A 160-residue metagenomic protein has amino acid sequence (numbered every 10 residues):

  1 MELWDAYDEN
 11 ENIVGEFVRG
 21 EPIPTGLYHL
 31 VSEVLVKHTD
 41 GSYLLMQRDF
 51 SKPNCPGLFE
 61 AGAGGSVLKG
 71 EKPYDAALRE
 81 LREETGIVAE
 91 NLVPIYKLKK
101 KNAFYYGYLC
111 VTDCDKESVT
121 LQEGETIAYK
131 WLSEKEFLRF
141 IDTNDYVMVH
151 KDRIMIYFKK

Functional and structural regions predicted by a protein language model:
M1-E33, T39: Acidic, metal-coordinating catalytic segment for phosphate/diphosphate chemistry, firing primarily on the Nudix
N10, H38-G41, D49, V111-K116 (+1 more regions): Short loop segments at secondary-structure junctions
G20, G57, K100-K160: Nudix hydrolase/Nudix homology domain
T25-L27, N54-L58, K130: A short, polar/proline- and glycine-enriched secondary-structure boundary/capping micro-motif
E33-A61: A glycine-rich, hydrophobic loop/mini-helix early in the fold
L44-L45, G62-I95: The catalytic Nudix box helix
